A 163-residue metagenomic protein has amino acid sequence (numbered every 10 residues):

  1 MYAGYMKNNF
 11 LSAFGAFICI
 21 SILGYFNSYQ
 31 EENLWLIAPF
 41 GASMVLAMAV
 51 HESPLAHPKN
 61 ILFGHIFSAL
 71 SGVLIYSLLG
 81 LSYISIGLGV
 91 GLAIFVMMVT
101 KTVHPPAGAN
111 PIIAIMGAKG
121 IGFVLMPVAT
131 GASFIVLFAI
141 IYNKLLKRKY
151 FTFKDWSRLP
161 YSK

Functional and structural regions predicted by a protein language model:
M1-I66, L70, L74, L79-G87 (+1 more regions): Alpha-helical transmembrane segments and their membrane-interface boundaries that form or gate the permeation pathway
W35-V50, V90-G120: Pore- and pathway-forming membrane helices of multi-pass small-molecule/ion transporters and channels
